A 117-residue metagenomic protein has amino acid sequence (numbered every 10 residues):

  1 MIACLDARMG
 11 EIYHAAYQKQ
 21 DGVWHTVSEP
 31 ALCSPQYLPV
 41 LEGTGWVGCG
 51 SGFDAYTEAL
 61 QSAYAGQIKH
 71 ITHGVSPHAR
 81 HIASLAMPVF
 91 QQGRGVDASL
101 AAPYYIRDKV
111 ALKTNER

Functional and structural regions predicted by a protein language model:
M1-S76, Y105, V110-A111: Surface "functional belts" at beta-alpha junctions
H70-R117: Acyltransferase
